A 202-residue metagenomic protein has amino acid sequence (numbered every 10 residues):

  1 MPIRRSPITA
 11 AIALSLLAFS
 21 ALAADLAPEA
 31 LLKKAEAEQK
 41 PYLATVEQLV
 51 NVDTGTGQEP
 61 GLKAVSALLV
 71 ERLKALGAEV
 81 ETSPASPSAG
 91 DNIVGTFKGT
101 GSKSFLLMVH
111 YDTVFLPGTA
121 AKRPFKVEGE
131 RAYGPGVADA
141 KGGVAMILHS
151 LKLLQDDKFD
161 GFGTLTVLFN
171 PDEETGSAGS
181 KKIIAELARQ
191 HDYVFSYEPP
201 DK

Functional and structural regions predicted by a protein language model:
P2-A11: Bacterial N-terminal signal peptides that target proteins for export
R4-R5, P135, K141, K152: Basic side chains
A11-I12, P41, P117, G142 (+2 more regions): Enrichment for repetitive, rod-forming helical segments
A18-S20: N-terminal signal peptide c-region/cleavage motif recognized by signal peptidases
D25-P135, Q155-F162: Acidic/His- and Gly-rich active-site-bordering loop/insert found across diverse amide/peptide-bond hydrolases
A140-K202: Acidic/histidine-rich catalytic neighborhood of metal-dependent amide-processing enzymes
